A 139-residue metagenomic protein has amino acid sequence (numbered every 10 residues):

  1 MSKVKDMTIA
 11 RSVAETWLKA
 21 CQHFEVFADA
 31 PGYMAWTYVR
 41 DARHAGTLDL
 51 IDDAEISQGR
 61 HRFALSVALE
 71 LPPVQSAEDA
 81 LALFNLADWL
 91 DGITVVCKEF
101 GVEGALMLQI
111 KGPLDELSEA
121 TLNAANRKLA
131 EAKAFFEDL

Functional and structural regions predicted by a protein language model:
M1-I51, E55, V74, W89-G101: Charge-rich, low-complexity N-terminal segments
K5-V13, Q75-D79, T121-E131: Short amphipathic alpha-helical segments
W17-A20, L83-L90, A125-L139: Conserved short hydrophobic interaction patches
A35-T37, D49, A64-S66, M107-Q109: Ordered hydrophobic segments in well-structured contexts
R40, V67-L71, I110-L114: Short beta-strand-to-loop capping motifs
L50-A68, A120-A132: A signal for specific C-terminal beta-sheet/loop modules enriched in small/flexible residues with GP/PG/PP motifs
R60-A105: Short, internal acidic amphipathic alpha-helical interface segments that mediate docking to partner proteins
G92-A124, E131, E137-D138: Well-ordered alpha/beta subsegment
